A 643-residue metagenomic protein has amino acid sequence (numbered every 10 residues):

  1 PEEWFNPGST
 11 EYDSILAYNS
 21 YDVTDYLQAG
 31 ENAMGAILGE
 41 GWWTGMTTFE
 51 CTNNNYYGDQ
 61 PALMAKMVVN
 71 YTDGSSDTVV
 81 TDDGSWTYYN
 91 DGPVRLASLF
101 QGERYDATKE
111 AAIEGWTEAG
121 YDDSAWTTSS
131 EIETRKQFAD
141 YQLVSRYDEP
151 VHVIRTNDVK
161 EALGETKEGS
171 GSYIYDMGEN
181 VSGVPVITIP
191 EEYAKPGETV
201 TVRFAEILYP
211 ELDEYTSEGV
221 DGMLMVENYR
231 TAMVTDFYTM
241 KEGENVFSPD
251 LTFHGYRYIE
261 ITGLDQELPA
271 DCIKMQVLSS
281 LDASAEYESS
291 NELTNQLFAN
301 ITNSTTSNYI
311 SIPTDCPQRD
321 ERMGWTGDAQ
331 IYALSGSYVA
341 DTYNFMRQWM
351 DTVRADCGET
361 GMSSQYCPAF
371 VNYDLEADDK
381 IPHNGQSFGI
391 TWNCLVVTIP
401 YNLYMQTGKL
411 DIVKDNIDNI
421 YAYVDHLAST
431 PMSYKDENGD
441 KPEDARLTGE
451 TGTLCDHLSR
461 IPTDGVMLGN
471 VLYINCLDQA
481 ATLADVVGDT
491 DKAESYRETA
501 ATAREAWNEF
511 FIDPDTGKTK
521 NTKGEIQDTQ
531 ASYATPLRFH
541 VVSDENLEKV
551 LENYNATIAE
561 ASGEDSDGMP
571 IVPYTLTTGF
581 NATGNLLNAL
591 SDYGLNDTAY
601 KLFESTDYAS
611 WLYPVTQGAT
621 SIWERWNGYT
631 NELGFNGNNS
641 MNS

Functional and structural regions predicted by a protein language model:
P1-R319, G327-D328, N344-R347, S364-P368 (+2 more regions): Extracellular/oxidizing-compartment recognition motifs
W42, G324-S643: Active-site core of glycosidic bond-cleaving carbohydrate-active enzymes
